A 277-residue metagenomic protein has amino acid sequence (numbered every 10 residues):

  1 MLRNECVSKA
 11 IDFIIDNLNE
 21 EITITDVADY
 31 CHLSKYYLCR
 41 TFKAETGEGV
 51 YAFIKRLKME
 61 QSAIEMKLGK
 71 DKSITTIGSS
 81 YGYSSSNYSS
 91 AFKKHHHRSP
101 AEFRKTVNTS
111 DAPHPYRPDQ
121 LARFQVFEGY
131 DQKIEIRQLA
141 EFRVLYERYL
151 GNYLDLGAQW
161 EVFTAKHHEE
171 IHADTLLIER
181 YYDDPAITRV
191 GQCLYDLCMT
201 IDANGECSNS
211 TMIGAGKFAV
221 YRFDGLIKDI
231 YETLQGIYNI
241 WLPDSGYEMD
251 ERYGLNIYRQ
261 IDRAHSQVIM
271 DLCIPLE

Functional and structural regions predicted by a protein language model:
M1-K9, C31, A44-R56: Short, Lys/Arg-enriched, Trp-marked, Pro/Gly-tolerant hinge/linker segments that flank
L2, I14-I15: Disordered, charged N-terminal biogenesis/targeting segments of membrane/secreted proteins
D12, Y36, R40-T41, E48-A52 (+4 more regions): A solvent-exposed interaction/effector surface
N17, E21, G69-K70: Short coil/turn helix-boundary motifs
T23, K58: DHp/HisKA histidine-phosphotransfer helix
V27-A28: A short alpha-helical element within helix-turn-helix/winged-helix DNA-binding domains across DNA-binding proteins
